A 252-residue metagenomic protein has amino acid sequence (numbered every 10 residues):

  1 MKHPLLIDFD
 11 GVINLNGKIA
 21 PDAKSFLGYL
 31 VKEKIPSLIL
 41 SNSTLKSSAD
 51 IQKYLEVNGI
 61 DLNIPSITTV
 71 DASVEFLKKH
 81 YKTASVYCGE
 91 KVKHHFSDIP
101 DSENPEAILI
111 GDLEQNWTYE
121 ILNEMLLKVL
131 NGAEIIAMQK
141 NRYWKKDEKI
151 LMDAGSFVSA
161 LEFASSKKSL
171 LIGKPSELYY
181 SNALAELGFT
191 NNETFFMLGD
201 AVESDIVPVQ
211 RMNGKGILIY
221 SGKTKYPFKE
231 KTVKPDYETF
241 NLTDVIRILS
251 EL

Functional and structural regions predicted by a protein language model:
K2-F9, L15-K18, Y29-I35, A49-I64 (+1 more regions): Asp-based, Mg2+/Mn2+-dependent phosphohydrolase catalytic module
I19-A20, K24: N-terminal glycine-/serine-/threonine-rich phosphate-binding loop
L38-I39: Structural recognition of the conserved hydrophobic beta-strand(s) that form the central parallel beta-sheet of P-loop
S43: Conserved phosphate/oxyanion-binding catalytic-loop motifs
